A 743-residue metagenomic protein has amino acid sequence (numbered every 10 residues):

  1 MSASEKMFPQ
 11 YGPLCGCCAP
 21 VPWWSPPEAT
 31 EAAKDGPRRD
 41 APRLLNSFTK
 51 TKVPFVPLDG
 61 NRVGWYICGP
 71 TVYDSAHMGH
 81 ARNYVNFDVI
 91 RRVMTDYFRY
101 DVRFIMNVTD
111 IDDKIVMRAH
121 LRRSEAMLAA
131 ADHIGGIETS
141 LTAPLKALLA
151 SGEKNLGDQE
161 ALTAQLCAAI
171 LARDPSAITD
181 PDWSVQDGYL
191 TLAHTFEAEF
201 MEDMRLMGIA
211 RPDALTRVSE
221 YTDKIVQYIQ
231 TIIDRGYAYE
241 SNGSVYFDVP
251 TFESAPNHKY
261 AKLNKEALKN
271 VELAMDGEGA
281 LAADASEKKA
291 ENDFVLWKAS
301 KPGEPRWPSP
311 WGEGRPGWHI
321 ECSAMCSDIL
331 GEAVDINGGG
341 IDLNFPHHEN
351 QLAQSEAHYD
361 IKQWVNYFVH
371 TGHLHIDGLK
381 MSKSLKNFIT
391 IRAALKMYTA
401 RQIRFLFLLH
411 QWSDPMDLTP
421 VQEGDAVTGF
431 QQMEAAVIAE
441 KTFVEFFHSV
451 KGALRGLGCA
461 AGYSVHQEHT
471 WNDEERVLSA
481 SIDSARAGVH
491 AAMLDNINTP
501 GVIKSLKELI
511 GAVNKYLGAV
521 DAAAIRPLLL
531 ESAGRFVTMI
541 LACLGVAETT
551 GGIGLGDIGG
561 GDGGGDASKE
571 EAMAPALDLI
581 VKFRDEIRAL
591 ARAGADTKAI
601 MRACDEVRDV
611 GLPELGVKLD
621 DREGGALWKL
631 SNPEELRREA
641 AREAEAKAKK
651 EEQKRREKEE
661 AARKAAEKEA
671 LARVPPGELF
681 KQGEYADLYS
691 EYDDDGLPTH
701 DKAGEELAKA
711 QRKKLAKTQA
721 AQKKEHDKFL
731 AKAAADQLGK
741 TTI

Functional and structural regions predicted by a protein language model:
S2-T30, I389-I743: Structural preference for alpha-helix termini/caps and helix-kink/transition segments
S2-Y73, F87-D88, T195, E199-M207 (+1 more regions): Alpha-helical recognition segments enriched in aromatics with Gly/Pro capping that present substrate-recognition
A3, F8, T49-P54, L58-L206 (+3 more regions): N-terminal, positively charged nucleic-acid-binding surface of large information/translation enzymes
C68, S176-W183, S300-P308, R486-V489 (+2 more regions): Short glycine/proline-rich turn/loop motifs
Y100-R103, R235-N242, L615-D620: Short, well-structured beta-strand/strand-turn elements
I105-D113, H133, D213-I225, G243-F252: Short, glycine/charge-rich beta-strand/loop segments that flank catalytic centers and engage negatively charged groups
A214-L215, Y367-G372, D621-A626: Long, charged, glycine-rich C-terminal linkers/tails
